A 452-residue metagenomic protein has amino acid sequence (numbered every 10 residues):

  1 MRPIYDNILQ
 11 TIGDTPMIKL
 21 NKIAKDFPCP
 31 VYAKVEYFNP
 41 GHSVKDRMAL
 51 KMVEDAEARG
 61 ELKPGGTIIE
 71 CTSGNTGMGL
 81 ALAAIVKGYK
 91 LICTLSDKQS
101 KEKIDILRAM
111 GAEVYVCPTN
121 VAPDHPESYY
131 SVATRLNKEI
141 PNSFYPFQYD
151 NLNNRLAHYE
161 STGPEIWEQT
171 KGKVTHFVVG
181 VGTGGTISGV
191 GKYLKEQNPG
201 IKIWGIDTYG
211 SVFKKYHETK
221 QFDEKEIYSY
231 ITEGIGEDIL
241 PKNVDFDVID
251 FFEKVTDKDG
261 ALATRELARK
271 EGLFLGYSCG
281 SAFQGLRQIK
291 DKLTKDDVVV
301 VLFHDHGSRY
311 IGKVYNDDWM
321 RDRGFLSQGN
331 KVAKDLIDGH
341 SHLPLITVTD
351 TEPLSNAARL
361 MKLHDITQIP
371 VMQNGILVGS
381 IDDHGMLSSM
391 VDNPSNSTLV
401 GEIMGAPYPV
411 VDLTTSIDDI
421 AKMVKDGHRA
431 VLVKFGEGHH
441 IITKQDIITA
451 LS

Functional and structural regions predicted by a protein language model:
M1-D335: PLP-dependent amino-acid enzyme catalytic core
M48, M52, I337-S341, M361 (+2 more regions): Methionine-biased hydrophobic packing positions in alpha-helices, especially within tandem helical repeat solenoids
E61, I376, E437-G438: Residue-level signal for well-ordered, solvent-exposed loop/turn and beta-edge residues enriched in charged/polar side
V248, N330-L345, S397-Y408: Bateman (tandem CBS) regulatory domains
I346-D365, V371-Q373, M390, V410-R429 (+2 more regions): The conserved cystathionine-beta-synthase
G379-S380, H439-K444: Short glycine-/small-residue motifs
G385-G401, I447-S452: A short, polar/charged loop-to-alpha-helix boundary motif
